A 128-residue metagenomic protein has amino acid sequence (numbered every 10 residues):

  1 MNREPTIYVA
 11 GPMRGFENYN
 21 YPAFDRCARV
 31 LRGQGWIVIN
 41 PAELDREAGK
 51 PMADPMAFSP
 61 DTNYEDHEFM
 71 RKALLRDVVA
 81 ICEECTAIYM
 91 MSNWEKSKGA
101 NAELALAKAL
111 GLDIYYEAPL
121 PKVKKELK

Functional and structural regions predicted by a protein language model:
M1-K128: Conserved catalytic or regulatory cores that recognize and/or transform ribose-phosphate-containing ligands
